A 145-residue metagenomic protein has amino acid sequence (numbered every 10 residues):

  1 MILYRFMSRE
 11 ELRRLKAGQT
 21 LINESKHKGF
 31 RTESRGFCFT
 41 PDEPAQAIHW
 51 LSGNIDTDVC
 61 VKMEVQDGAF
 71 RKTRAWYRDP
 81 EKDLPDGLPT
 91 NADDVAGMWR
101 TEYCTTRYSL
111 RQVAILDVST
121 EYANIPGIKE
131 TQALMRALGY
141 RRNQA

Functional and structural regions predicted by a protein language model:
M1-G36, S52-G53: ADP-ribose/NAD+-binding catalytic cleft of ART/PARP-like enzymes
F6-L12, D42, N54, M63-A69: Short, flexible beta-strand-to-coil junctions
R13-R14, I48-H49, R71: Short acidic/glycine-rich loop or secondary-structure boundary segments that cap or lie
P44-T57: Short active-site loop/helix that positions an aromatic residue
D56-A145: Active-site and NAD+-binding cores of ADP-ribose-processing enzymes
